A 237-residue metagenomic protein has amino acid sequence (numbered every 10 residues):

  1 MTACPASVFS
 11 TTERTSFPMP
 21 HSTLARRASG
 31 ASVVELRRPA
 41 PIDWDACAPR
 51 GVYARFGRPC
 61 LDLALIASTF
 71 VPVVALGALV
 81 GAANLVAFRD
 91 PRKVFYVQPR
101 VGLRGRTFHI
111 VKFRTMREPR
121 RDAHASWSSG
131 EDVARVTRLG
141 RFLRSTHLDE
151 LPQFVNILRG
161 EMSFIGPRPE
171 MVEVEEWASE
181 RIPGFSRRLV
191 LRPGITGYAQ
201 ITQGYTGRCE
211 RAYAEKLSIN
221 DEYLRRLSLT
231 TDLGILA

Functional and structural regions predicted by a protein language model:
M1-V74, P183-S186, N220-T231, I235: N-terminal hydrophobic signal-anchor/signal peptide
S32-R37, V94-R135, T196-L217: Short, glycine-rich, amphipathic interfacial segments at transmembrane boundaries or analogous
D45, P49-P119, L229-A237: A hydrophobic, helix-centered structural microdomain
A64, V136-L139, S218: Residue-level signal for cytosolic alpha-helical hairpin/rod architecture
V80, F95, I165-P167, V172-E173 (+2 more regions): Short, hydrophobic secondary-structure boundary micro-motifs
G81-L85, T115, R141-R144, N156 (+3 more regions): Generic alpha-helical structural context detector
S129-R192, L236: A short, structured surface patch at a secondary-structure boundary
S179, P183-R188, R192-G204, E210-I235: Cytosol-/stroma-facing membrane-proximal "stalk/adaptor" domains immediately downstream of transmembrane anchors
